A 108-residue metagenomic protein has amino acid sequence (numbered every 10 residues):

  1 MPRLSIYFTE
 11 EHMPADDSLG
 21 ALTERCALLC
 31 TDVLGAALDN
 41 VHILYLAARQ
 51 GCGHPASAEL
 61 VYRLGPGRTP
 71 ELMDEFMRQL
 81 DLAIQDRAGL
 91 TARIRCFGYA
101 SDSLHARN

Functional and structural regions predicted by a protein language model:
M1-N108: A domain-level signal for the structural core that forms small-molecule/cofactor-binding pockets and catalytic centers
